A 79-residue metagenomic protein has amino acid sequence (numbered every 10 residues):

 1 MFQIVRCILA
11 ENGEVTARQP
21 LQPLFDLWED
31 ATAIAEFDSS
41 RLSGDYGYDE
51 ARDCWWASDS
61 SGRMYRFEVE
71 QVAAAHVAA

Functional and structural regions predicted by a protein language model:
F2, F25, Y65-F67: Aromatic side chains
F2, R18-L21, E70: Intrinsically disordered, low-complexity regions enriched in polar/acidic and amide residues
F2-L9: A short beta-strand micro-motif
I8, D30-A33, A73: N-terminal processing/targeting junctions
A10, D26, A75: Alpha-helical and His/Cys-centered functional microenvironments
A10-A17, G62-F67: Short, surface-exposed beta-strand/loop "edge" segments at domain boundaries and coil↔beta transitions
V15-T32: A short, exposed loop/beta-hairpin motif centered on an aromatic-Gly-Thr core
F37-A79: Short, mixed-charge low-complexity intrinsically disordered segments
